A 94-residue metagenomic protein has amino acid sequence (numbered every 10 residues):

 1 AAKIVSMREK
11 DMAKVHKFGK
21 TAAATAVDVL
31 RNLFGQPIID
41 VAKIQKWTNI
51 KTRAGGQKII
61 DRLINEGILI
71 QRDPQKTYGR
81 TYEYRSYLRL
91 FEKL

Functional and structural regions predicted by a protein language model:
A1-L94: FIC/Doc superfamily catalytic core
